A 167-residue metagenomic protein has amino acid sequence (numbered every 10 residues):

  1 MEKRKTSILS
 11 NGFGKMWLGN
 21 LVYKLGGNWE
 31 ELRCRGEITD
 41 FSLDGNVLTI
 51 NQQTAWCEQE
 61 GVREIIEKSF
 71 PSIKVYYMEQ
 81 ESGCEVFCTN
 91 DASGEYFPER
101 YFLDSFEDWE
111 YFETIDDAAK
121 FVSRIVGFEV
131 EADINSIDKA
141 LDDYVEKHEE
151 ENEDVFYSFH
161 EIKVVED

Functional and structural regions predicted by a protein language model:
M1-D167: Intrinsic low-complexity, intrinsically disordered or marginally ordered coil/linker segments
